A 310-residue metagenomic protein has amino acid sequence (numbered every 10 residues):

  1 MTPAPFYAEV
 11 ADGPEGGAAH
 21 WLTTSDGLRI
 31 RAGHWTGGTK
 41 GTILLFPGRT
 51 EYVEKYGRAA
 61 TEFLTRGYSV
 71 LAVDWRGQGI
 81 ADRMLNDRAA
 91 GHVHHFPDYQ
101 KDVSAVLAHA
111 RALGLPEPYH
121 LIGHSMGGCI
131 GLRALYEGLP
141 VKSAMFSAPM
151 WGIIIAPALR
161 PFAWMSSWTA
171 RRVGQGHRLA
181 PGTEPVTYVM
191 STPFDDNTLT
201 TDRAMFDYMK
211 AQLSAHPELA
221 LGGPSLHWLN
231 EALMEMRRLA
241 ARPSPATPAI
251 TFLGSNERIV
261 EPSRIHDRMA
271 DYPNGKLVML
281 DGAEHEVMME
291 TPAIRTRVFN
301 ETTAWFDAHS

Functional and structural regions predicted by a protein language model:
M1-T23, L28-W35: An N-terminal hydrophobic leader/cap segment in hydrolases
V53, A60-N86: Conserved alpha/beta-hydrolase
G91-R111: Alpha/beta-hydrolase active-site loop
M126, G131-H216: Alpha/beta-hydrolase-fold enzymes
P245, T251-L253: Short beta-strand/loop motif that positions the catalytic acidic residue of the alpha/beta-hydrolase fold
T247, E261-A270: Short alpha-helix in the alpha/beta-hydrolase fold that links the catalytic acid
N256-V260: Acidic catalytic loop of the alpha/beta-hydrolase fold
K276, D281-S310: Catalytic active-site module of serine/aspartate enzymes centered on a nucleophile-bearing elbow/loop
